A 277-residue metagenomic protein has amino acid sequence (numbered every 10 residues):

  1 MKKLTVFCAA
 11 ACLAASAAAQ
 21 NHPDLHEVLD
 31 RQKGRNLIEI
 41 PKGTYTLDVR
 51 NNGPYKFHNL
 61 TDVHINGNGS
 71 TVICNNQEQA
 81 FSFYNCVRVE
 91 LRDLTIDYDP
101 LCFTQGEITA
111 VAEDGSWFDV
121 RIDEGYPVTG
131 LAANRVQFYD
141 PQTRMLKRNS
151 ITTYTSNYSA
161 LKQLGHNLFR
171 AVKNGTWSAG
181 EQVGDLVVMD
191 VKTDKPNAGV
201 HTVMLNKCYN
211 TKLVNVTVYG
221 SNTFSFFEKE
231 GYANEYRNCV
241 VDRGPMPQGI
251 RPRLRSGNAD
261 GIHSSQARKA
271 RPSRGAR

Functional and structural regions predicted by a protein language model:
M1-L4: Positively charged n-region of N-terminal signal peptides that target proteins for export
A10-A18: Hydrophobic h-region of N-terminal signal peptides that target proteins for export in Gram-negative bacteria
A19-E39: Acidic Gly/Asp/Thr-rich repetitive segments characteristic of extracellular carbohydrate-active and adhesion proteins
D30, T46-H64, I73-R92, D97-W117 (+2 more regions): Extracellular beta-strand-rich solenoid/capping regions of secreted or surface-exposed proteins that bind or remodel
R31-K33, L37, I65, F169-N238 (+1 more regions): Extended amphipathic secondary-structure runs
P41, D62, N66-T71, V87-D97 (+3 more regions): Right-handed parallel beta-helix
P41-L47, D123-G125: Generic short beta-strand segments
P54-Y55, D99-G199, R237-R277: Acidic/polar low-complexity surface segments
